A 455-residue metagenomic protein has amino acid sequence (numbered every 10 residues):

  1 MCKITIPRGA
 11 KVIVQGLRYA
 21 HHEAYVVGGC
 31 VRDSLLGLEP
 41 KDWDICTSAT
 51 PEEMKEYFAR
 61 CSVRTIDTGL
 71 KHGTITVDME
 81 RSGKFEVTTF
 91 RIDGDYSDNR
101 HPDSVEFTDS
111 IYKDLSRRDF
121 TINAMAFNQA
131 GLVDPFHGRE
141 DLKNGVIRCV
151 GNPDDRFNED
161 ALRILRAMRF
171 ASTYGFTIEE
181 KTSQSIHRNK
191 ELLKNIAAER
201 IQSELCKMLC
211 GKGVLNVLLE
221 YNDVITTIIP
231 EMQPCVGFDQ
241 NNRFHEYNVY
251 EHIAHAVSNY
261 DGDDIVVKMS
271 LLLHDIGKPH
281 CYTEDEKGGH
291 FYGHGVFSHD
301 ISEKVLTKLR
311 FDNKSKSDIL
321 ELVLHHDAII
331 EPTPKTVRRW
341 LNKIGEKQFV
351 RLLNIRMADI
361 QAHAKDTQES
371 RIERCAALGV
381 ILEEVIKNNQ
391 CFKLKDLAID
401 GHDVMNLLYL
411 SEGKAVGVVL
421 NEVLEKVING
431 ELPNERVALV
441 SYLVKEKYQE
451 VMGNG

Functional and structural regions predicted by a protein language model:
M1-G455: Catalytic cores of the polymerase beta-like nucleotidyltransferase superfamily and closely associated nucleotide
